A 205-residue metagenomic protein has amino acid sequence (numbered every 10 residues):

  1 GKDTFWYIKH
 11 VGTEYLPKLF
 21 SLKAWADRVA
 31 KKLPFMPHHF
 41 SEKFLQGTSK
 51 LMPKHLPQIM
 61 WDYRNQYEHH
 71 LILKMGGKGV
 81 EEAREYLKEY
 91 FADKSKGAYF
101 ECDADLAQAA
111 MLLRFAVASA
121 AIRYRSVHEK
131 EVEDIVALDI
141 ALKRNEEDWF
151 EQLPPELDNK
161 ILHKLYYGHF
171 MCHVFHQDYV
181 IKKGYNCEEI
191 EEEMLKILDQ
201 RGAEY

Functional and structural regions predicted by a protein language model:
D3-Y205: Conserved glycine-rich FAD pyrophosphate-binding loop
